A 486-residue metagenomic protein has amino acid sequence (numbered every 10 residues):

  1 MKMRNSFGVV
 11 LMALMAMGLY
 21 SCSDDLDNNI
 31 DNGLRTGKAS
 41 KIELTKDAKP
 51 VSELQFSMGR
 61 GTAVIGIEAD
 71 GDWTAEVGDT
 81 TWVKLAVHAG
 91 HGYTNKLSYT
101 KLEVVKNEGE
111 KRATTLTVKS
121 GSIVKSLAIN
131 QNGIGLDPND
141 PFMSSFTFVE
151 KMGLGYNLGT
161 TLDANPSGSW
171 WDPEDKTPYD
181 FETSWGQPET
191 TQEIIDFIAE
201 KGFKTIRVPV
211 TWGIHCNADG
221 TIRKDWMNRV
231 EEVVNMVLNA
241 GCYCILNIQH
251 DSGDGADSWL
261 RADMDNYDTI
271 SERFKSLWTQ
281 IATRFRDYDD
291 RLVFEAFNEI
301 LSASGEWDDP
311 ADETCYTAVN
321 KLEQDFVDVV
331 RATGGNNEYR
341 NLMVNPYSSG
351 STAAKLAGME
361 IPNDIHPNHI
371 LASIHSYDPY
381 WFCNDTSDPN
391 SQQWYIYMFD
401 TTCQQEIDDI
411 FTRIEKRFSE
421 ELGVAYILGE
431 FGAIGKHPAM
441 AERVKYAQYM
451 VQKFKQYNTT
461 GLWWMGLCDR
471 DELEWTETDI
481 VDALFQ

Functional and structural regions predicted by a protein language model:
A16-A48, S126, N130-N139: Bacterial Sec-dependent N-terminal signal peptides
K41-E43, E53, E68-K101: Surface-exposed binding patches on compact interaction domains or structured appendages
E110-S122: A short beta-strand micro-motif common to beta-rich folds, especially ectodomain repeats
I134-T205, R417-F418: N-terminal carbohydrate-binding accessory modules
L158-T190, A218-I222, N266, W381-I407: Acidic/histidine-rich helix-loop elements that form or flank divalent-metal/phosphate-binding sites at the catalytic
W185-T205, C216, G220-H250, D254-A296 (+1 more regions): An active-site-proximal structural segment forming one wall of the substrate-binding cleft that immediately precedes
D268-F399, T412-A433, Q456-T459: Active-site region of glycoside hydrolase catalytic domains
C403-V481: Substrate-binding cleft of secreted/luminal carbohydrate-active enzymes
